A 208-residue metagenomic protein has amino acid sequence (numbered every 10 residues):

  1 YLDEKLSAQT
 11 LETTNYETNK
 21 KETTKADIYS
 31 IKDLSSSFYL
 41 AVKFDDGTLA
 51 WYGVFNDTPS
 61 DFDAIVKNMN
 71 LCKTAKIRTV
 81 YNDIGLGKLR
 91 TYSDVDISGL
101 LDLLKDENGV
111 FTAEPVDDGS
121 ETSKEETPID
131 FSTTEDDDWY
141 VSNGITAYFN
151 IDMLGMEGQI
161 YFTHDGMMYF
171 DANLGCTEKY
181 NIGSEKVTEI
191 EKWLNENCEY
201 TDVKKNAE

Functional and structural regions predicted by a protein language model:
Y1-E208: Function-determining sites in protein domains
